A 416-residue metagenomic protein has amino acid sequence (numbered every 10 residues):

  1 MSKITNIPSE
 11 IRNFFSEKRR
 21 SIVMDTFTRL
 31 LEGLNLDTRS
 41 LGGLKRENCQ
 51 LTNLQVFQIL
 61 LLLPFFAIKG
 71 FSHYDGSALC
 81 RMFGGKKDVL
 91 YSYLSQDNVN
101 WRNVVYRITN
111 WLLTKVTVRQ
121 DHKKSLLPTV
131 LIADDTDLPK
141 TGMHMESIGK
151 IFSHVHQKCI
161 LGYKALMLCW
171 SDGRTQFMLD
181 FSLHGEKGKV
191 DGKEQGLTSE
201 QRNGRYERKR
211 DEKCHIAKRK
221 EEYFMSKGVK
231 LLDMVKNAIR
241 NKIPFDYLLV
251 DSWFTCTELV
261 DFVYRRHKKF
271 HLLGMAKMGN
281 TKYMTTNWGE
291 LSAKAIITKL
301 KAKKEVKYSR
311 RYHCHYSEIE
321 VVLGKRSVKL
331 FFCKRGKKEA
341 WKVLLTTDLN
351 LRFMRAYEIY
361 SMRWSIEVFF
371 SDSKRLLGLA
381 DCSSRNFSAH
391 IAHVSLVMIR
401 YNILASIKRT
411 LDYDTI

Functional and structural regions predicted by a protein language model:
M1-D97, W101-R102: Gly/serine-rich nucleotide phosphate-binding loop at the start of the catalytic core of nucleotide/ADP-ribose-handling
I4, P8-S9, T38-K45, Q96-E200 (+1 more regions): Active-site-proximal, Lys/Arg-enriched surface segment that forms a nucleic-acid-binding/basic interface patch
L54-I68, M167, V394-K408: Short, hydrophobic/amphipathic alpha-helical patches that form generic packing surfaces within helical domains
A67-S72, D88-V89, V155-F245, K329-V343: Electropositive, glycine- and tryptophan-enriched low-complexity nucleic-acid-binding patches
L131-D137, R352-S384: Short amphipathic alpha-helical "interface-anchor" segments enriched in bulky aromatics
G196, Q201-C333, L411, I416: An internal, acidic/charged active-site-proximal segment that coordinates divalent cations and/or engages
L379-I416: Basic, amphipathic alpha-helical segments enriched in Lys/Arg and hydrophobic/aromatic residues
